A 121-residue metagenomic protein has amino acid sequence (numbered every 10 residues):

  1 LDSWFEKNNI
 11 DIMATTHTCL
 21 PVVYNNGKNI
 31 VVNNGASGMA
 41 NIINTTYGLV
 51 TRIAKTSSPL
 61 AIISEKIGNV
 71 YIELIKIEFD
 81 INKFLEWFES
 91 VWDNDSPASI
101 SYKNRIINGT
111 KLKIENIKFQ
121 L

Functional and structural regions predicted by a protein language model:
L1-N8: Active-site-proximal segments of metal-dependent phosphoesterases and phosphodiesterases across multiple
W4, H17, S58-L60: Residue-level detector of functional hotspots within protein domains
N8-N9, G27: Alpha-helical hydrophobic/aromatic positions enriched in membrane-embedded helices and signal peptides
D11-H17, V31-G35: Active-site neighborhood of phospho(di)ester-bond hydrolases with catalytic His/Asp-centered motifs
L20: Short active-site segment of divalent metal-dependent hydrolases/proteases that encodes the spacing between
Y24-L121: Acidic, His/Gly-rich catalytic cores of divalent-metal-dependent hydrolytic chemistry
